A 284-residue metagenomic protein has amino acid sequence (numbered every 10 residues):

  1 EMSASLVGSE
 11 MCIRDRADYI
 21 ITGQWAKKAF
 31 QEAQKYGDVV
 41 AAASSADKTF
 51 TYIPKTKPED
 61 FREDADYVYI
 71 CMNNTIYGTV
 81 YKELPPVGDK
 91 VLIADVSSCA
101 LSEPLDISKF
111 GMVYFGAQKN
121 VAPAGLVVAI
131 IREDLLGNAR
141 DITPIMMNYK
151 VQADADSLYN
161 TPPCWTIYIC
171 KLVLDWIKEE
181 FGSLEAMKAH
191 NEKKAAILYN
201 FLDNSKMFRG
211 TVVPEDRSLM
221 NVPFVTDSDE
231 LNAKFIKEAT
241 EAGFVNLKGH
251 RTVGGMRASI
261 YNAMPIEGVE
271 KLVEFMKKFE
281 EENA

Functional and structural regions predicted by a protein language model:
E1-G8, I13: Single conserved hydrophobic/aromatic residue that forms the stacking wall/gate of nucleotide- or nucleobase-binding
I13-K27: Conserved PLP-anchoring active-site segment centered on the Schiff-base-forming lysine
A33, S45-A100: Active-site phosphate-binding strand-loop segment of PLP-dependent enzymes
I93, I107-Q118, V127: Conserved active-site segment immediately N-terminal to the catalytic lysine that forms the internal aldimine
A117-Y199, V213, E282-A284: Active-site C-terminal subdomain of aminotransferase-like
F208-A239: Conserved PLP-binding catalytic core of the aspartate aminotransferase-like
E241, H250-A284: PLP-dependent enzyme catalytic core of the Aspartate aminotransferase-like
